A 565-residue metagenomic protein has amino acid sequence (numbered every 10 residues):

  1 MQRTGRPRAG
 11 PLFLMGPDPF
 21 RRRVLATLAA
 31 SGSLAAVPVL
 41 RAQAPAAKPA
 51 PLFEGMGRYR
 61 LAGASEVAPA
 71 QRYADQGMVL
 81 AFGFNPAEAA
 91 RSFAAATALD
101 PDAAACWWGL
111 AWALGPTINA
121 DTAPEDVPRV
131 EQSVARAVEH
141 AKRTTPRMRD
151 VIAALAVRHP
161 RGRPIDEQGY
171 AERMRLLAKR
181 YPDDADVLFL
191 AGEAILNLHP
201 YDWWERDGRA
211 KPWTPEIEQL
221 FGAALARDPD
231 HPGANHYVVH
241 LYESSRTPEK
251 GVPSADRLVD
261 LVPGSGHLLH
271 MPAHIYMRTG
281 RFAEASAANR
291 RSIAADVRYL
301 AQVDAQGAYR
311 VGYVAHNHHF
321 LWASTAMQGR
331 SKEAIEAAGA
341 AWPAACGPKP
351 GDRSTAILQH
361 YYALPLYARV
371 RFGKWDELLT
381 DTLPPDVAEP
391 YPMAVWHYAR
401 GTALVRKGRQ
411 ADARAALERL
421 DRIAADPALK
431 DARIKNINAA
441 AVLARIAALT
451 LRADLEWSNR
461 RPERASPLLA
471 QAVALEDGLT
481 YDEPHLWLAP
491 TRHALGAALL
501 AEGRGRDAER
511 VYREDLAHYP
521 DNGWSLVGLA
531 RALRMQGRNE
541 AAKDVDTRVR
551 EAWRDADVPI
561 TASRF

Functional and structural regions predicted by a protein language model:
M1-F20, A26-V37: N-terminal secretory signal peptides
P69, A103, D184, H231-P232 (+6 more regions): Residue-level recognition of tetratricopeptide repeat
D75, G109, I152-V157, L190 (+9 more regions): "A position-specific structural signal for the A-helix of alpha-solenoid helical repeats
F84-N85, A111, P116-D121, H159-P164 (+7 more regions): Short coil/turn linking the two alpha-helices of tandem helical-hairpin repeats
A98, A178-R180, R257-G264, G307 (+7 more regions): Solenoid-like repeat scaffolds
A111, D126-V138, A287-V297, A326 (+4 more regions): TPR/TPR-like (Sel1-like) alpha-helical repeat modules
